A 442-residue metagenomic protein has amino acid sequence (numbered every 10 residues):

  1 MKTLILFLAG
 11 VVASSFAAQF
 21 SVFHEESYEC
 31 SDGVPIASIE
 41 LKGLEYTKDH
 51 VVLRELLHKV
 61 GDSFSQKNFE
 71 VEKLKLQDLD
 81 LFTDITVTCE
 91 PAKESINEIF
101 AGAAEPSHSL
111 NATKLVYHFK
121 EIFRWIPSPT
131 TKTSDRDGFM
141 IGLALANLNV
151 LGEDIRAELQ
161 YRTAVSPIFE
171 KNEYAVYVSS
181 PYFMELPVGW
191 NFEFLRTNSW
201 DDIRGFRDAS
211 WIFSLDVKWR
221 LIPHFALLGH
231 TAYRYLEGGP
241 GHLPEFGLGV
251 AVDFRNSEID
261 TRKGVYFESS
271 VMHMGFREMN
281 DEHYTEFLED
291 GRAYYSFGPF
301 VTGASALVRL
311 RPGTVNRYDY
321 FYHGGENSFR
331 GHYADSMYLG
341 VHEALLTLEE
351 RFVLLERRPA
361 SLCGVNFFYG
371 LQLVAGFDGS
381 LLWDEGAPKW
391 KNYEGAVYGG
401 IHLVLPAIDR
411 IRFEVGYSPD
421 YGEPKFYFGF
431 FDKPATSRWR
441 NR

Functional and structural regions predicted by a protein language model:
T3-A13: Sec-dependent N-terminal signal peptides
A18-S134, A144, E158-Y182, L221 (+3 more regions): Periplasmic polypeptide-binding modules associated with outer-membrane biogenesis and secretion
E90-E94, A164-S166, L195-S199, R234-G238 (+7 more regions): Structural signature of outer-membrane beta-barrel domains
S109-S257, V265-F267, H323-S328, D335-H342 (+1 more regions): Gram-negative/organellar outer-membrane beta-barrel architecture
F139-A144, F368-L371, F377-G379: Hydrophobic alpha-helical membrane segments
N191, A209-H224, E282-V308, W383-F428 (+1 more regions): Extended low-complexity acidic/polar segments
F246-L371, A375, W383, F426-F428 (+2 more regions): C-terminal outer-membrane beta-barrel translocator/porin domains of Gram-negative envelope proteins and their
